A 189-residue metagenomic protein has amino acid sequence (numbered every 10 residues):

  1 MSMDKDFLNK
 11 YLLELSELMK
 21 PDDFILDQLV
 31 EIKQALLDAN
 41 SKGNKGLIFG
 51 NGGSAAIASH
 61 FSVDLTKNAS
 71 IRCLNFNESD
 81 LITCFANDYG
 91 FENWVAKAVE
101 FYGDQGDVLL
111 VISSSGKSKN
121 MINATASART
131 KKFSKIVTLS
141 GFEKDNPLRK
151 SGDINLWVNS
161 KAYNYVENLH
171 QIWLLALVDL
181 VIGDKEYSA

Functional and structural regions predicted by a protein language model:
M1-F24: Generic N-terminal amphipathic, Lys/Arg-enriched alpha-helix
M1-K5, D184-A189: N-terminal charge/polar-biased segments
L8, L29-I32, A58: Hydrophobic packing residues in well-ordered alpha-helices of helical domains and bundles
E17, K42-K45, Q105-V108: Short, surface-exposed connector motifs at secondary-structure boundaries
P21-K42: A short, well-structured juxtamembrane/interface segment
I48-Y187: Glycine-rich phosphate-binding loops that contact phosphosugars or nucleotide phosphates
